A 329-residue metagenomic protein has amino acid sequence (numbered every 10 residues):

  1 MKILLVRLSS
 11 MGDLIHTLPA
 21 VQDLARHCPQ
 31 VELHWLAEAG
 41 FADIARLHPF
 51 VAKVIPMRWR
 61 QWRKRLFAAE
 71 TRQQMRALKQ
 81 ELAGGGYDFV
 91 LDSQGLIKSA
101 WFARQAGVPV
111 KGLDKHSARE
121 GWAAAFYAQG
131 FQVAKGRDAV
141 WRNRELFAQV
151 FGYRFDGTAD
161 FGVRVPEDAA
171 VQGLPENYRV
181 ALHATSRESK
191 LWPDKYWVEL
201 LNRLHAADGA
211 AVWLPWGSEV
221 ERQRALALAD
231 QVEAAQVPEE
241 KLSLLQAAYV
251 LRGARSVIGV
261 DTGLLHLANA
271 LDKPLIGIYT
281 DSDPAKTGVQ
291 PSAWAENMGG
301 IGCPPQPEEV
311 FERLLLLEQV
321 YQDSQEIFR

Functional and structural regions predicted by a protein language model:
M1-R329: Catalytic machinery of carbohydrate-active enzymes, primarily nucleotide-sugar-dependent glycosyltransferases
